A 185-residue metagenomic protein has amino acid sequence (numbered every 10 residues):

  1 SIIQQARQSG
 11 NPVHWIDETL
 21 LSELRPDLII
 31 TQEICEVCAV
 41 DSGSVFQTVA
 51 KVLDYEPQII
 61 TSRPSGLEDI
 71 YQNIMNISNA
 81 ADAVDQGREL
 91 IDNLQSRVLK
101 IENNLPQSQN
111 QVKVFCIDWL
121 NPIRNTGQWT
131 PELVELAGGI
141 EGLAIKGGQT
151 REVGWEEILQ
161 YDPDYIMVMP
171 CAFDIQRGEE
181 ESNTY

Functional and structural regions predicted by a protein language model:
S1-Y185: N-terminal ligand-binding lobe of clamshell/alpha-beta domains
